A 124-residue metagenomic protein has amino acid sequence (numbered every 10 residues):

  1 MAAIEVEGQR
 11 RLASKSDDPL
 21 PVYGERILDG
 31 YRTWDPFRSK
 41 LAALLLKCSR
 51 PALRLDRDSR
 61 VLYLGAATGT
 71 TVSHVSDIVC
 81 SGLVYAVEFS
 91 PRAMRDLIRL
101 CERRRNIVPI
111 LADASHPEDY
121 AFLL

Functional and structural regions predicted by a protein language model:
M1-Y31: N-terminal auxiliary segments of SAM/dcSAM-dependent transferases
G8, L28, D35, F89-I98: N-terminal regions of ATP-driven nucleic-acid and macromolecular assemblies, encompassing P-loop NTP-binding domains
P19-Y23, D35-R60: Conserved alpha-helix/loop element of class I SAM-dependent methyltransferases that forms part of the SAM/SAH-binding
S49, V79, C101: Active-site catalytic pocket residues across diverse enzymes, especially alpha/beta-hydrolases
R54-G69, G82-Y85: Conserved class I S-adenosyl-L-methionine
V72-S73: Conserved SAM-dependent methyltransferase scaffold
S76-V84, R105: Conserved S-adenosyl-L-methionine
V87-L124: S-adenosyl-L-methionine
